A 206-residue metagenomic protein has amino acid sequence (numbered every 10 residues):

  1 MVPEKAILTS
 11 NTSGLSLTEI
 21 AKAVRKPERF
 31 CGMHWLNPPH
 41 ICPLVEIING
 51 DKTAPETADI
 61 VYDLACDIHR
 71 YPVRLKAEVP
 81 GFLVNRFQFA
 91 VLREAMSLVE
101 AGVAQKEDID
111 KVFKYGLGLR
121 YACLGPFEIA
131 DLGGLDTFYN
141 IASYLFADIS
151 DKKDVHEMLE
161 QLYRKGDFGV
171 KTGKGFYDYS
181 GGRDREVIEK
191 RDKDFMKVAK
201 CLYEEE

Functional and structural regions predicted by a protein language model:
V2-P3: Helix-to-beta-strand junctions that scaffold the AdoMet/dcAdoMet cofactor pocket in Class I SAM-dependent enzymes
I7-R86: Rossmann-fold dinucleotide-binding core
P43-L44, V91-A95, N140-L145: A general alpha-helix detector
D59-D63, F89, R93, E107-K111: Internal, well-ordered alpha-helical scaffold/interface segments that support domain packing or protein-protein contacts
L64, S97-L98: Residues within well-ordered alpha helices
R70-V73, A101, K106-E206: NAD(P)-dependent Rossmann-like dehydrogenase/reductase catalytic/cofactor-binding core
L83, V91, G133-T137: Mid-domain beta-loop-alpha active-site segment that forms a flexible, acidic cofactor/metal-binding surface
F89, V99-A101: AAA+ ATPase "lid" subdomain C-terminal helix
